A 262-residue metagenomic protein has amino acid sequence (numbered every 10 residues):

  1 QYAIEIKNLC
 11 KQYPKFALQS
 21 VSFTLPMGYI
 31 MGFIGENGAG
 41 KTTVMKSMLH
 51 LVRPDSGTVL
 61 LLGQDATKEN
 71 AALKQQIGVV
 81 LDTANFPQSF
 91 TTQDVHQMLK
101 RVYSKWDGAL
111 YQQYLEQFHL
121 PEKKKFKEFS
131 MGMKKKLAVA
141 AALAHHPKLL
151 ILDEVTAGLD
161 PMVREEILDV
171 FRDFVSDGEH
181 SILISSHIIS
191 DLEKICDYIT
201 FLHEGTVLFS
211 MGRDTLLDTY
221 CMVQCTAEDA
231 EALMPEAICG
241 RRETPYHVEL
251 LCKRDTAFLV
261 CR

Functional and structural regions predicted by a protein language model:
I6-L9, F16-P26, G57: Conserved beta-strand
E36-G40: Walker A (P-loop) phosphate-binding loop of ABC-type ATPase nucleotide-binding domains
L49: Helix-to-loop junction immediately C-terminal to a conserved catalytic motif
G57-K68, A72-L73: Conserved ABC transporter NBD signature motif
Q75, L81-L137: ABC-family P-loop ATPase nucleotide-binding domains
L150-E154: Catalytic Walker B motif of ABC-type/P-loop ATPase nucleotide-binding domains
L168-R254: ABC transporter nucleotide-binding domain
